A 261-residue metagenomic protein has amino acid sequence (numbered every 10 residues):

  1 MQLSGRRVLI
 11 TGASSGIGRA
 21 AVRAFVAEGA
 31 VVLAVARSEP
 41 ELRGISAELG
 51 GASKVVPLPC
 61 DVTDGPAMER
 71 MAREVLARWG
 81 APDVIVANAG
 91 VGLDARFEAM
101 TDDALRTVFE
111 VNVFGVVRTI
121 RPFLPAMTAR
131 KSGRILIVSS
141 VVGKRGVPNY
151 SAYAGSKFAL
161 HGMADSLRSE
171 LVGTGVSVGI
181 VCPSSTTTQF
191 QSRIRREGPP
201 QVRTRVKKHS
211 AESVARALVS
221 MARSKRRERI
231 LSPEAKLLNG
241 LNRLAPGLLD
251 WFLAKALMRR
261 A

Functional and structural regions predicted by a protein language model:
S14-S15: Conserved glycine-rich cofactor-binding loop
E28-G44: Conserved glycine-rich Rossmann-like NAD(P)H-binding loop of the short-chain dehydrogenase/reductase
P59-R70, D102: The beta1-alpha1 cofactor-binding region of Rossmann-like NAD(H)/NADP(H)-dependent oxidoreductases
R96-F97, T101-R106: Substrate-binding pocket helix/loop in short-chain dehydrogenase/reductase
I120, S156: Active-site helix of classical SDR
S140: Residue(s) in the substrate-gating loop at a strand-loop-helix junction that position the organic substrate next
G173-P233: SDR active-site lid
